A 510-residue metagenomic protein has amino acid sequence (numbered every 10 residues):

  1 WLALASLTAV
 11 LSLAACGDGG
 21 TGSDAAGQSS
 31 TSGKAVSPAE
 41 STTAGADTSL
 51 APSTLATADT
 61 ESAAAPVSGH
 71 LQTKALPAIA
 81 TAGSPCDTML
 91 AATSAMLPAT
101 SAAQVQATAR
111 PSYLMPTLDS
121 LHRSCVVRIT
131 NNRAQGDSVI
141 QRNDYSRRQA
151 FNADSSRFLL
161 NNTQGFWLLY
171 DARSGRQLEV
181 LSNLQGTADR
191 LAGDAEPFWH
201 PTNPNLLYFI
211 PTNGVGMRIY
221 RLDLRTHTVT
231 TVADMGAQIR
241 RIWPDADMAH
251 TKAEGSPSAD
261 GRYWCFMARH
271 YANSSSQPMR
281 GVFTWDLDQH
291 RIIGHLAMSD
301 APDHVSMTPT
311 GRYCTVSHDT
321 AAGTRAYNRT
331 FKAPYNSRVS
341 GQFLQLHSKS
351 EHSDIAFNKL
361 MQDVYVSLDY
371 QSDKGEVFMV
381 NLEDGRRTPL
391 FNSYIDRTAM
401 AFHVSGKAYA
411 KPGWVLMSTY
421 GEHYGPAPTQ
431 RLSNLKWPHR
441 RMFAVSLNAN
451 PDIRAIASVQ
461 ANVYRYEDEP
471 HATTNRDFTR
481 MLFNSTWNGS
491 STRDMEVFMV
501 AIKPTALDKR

Functional and structural regions predicted by a protein language model:
S12-A15: C-terminal motif of bacterial Sec signal peptides marking the signal peptidase cleavage site
A92-R128, N132: Blade/loop signatures of beta-propeller domains
Y145-D154, D189-P204, D247-D260, V305-T310 (+4 more regions): Structural signature of eukaryotic scaffold interfaces centered on beta-propeller domains
Y145-R147, N162-I210: Blade-loop segments of beta-propeller domains
L159-N161, L207-F209, W264-M267, Y313-S317 (+3 more regions): Residue position within the beta-strands of beta-propeller blades
G186-A272: Asp-box/WD-like beta-propeller blade repeats and closely related beta-sheet repeat scaffolds
S372-F378, L390-S458: Loop/turn-rich, solvent-exposed surfaces of beta-rich toroidal or solenoidal domains
D468-R510: Blade-level signature of beta-propeller repeat domains, shared across WD40, Kelch, NHL, RCC1 and BNR/Asp-box propellers
